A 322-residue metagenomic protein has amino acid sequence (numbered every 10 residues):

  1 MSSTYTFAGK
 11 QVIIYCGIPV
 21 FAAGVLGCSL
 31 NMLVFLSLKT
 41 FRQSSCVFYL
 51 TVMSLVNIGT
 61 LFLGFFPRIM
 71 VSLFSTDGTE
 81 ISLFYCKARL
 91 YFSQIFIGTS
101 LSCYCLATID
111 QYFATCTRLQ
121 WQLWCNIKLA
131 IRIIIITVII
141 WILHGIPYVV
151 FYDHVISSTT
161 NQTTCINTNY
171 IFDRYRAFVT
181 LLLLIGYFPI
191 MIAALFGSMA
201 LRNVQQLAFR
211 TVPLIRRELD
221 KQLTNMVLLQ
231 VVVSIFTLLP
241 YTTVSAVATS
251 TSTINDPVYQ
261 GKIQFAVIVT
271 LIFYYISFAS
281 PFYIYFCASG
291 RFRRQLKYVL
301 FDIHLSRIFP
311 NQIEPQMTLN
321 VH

Functional and structural regions predicted by a protein language model:
M1, V25, Q206-T224, G290-H322: Intrinsically disordered regulatory tails of 7TM GPCRs
M1-S3, L73-F96, Q122-W124, W141-F188 (+2 more regions): Loop architecture of class A 7-transmembrane GPCRs
T6-I18, C46-A107, A114, R118: Extracellular TM2-ECL1-early TM3 structural module of rhodopsin-like
K10-L38, A194-A200: First transmembrane helix
G17, F21, V34, G59-T76 (+5 more regions): Helix-to-loop junction signature of class
F48-L55, R202-Y241: Intracellular effector-coupling site of seven-transmembrane GPCRs, centered on the ICL3-to-TM6 transition
G59-L63, M70, F96-L106, F113 (+3 more regions): Fourth transmembrane helix
S198, V231-T237, T242-A246, F265-Q316: Seventh transmembrane helix
